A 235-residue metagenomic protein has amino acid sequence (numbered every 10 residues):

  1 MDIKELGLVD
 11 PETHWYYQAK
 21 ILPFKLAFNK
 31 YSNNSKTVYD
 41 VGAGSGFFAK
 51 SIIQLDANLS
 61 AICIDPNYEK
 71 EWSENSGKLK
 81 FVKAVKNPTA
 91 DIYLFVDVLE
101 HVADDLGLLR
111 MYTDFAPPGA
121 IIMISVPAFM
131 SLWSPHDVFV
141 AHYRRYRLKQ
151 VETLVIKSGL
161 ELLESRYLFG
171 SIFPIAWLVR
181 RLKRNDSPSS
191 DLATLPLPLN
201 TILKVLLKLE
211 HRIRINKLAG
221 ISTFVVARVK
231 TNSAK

Functional and structural regions predicted by a protein language model:
M1-I92, V96, L106-L109, S190-P196 (+4 more regions): Conserved N-terminal segment of class I S-adenosyl-L-methionine
E5-D10, I122-R144, L148-T153, V179: Short, glycine-/aromatic-enriched active-site segment of Class I SAM-dependent methyltransferases
N33, A103, P117: Short conserved AdoMet
D97, H101: A short His-aromatic
V102-L106, V126: A structural helix-start
G107-I121: A short glycine-rich, Lys/Arg-flanked "PGG" loop and its adjoining helix->strand segment in the class I
L160-G170: Conserved S-adenosyl-L-methionine
